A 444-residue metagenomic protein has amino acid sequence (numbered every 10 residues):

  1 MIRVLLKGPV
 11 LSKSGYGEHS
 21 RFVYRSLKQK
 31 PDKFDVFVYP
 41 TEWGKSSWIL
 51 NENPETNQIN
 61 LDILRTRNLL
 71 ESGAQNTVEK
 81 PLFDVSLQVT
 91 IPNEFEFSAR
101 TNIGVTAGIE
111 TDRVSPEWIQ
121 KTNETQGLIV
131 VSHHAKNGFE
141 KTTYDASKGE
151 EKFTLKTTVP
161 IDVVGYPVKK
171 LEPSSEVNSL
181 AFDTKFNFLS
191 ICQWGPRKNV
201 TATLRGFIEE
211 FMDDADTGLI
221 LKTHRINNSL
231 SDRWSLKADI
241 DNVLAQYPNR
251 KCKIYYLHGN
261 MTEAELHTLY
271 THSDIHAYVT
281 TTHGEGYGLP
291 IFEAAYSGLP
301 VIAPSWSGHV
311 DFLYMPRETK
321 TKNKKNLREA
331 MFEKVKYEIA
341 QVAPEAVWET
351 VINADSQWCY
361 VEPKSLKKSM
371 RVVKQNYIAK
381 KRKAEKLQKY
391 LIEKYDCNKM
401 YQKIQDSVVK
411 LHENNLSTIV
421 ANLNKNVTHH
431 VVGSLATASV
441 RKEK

Functional and structural regions predicted by a protein language model:
M1-P81, G218, Q402: N-terminal pre-catalytic "stem/leader" segment of glycosyltransferase-like enzymes
L5, L180-K198, L204-F207, L219-L221: Conserved donor-binding/catalytic core segment of Leloir-type glycosyltransferases
L5-K7, S46-E140: Extended catalytic core of nucleotide-activated donor transferases of GT-like folds
G127-P173, T418: Donor nucleotide-sugar binding/catalytic pocket of nucleotide-sugar-dependent glycosyltransferases
R225, V335-K444: C-terminal amphipathic helix plus adjacent low-complexity, charged tail appended to glycosyltransferase catalytic
S229-L269, I275-H276: Nucleotide-activated donor-binding/catalytic signature segment of Leloir-type glycosyltransferases, i.e., the conserved
T268-G286, Y296-L299: Acidic donor-binding loop of glycosyltransferase active sites
P300-A303, Y314, K320-K324, E333: Short hydrophobic beta-strand element within catalytic cores of glycosyltransferases and related nucleotide-activated
